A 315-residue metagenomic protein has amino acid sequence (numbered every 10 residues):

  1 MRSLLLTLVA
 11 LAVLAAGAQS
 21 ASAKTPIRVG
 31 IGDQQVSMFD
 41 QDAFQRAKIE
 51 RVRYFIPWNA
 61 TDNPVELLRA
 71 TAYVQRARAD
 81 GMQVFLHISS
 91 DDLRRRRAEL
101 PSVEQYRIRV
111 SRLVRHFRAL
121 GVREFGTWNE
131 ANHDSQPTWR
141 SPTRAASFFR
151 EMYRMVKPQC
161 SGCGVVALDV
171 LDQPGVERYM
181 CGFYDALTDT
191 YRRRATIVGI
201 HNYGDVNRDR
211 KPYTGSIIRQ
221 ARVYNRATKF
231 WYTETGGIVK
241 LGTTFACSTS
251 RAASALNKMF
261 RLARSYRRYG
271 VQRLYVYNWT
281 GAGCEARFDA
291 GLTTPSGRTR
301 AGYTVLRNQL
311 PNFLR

Functional and structural regions predicted by a protein language model:
M1-L4: Positively charged n-region of N-terminal signal peptides that target proteins for export
L6-A16: Bacterial N-terminal signal peptides
A15-T25: Bacterial Sec-dependent signal peptides at the C-terminal "C-region" and cleavage site
A23-W58: Boundary/entry segment of secreted carbohydrate-active catalytic domains
K24, M38, N59-R69, R94-A227 (+3 more regions): Active-site cleft segment of glycoside hydrolase catalytic domains centered on the general acid/base Glu
P26-G30, E50-R53, G81-F85, R123-G126 (+4 more regions): Structural preference for beta-strand elements that scaffold enzyme active sites
I88-D91, L171, Y275-G281: Short, solvent-exposed turn/loop segments enriched in Gly/Ser/Thr/Pro and often Arg
A131, G242-C247, Y266-R315: Aromatic-rich peripheral "rim/lid" segments of glycoside hydrolase catalytic domains that contact and position glycan
